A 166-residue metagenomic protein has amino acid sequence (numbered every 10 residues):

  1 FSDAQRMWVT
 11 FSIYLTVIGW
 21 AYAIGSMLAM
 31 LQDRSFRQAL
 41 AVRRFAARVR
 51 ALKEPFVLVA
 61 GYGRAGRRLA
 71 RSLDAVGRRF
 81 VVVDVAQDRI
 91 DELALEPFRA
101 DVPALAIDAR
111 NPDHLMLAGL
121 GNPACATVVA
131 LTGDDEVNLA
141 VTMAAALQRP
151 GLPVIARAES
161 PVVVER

Functional and structural regions predicted by a protein language model:
F1-R166: Cytosolic regulatory regions of ion transport systems
